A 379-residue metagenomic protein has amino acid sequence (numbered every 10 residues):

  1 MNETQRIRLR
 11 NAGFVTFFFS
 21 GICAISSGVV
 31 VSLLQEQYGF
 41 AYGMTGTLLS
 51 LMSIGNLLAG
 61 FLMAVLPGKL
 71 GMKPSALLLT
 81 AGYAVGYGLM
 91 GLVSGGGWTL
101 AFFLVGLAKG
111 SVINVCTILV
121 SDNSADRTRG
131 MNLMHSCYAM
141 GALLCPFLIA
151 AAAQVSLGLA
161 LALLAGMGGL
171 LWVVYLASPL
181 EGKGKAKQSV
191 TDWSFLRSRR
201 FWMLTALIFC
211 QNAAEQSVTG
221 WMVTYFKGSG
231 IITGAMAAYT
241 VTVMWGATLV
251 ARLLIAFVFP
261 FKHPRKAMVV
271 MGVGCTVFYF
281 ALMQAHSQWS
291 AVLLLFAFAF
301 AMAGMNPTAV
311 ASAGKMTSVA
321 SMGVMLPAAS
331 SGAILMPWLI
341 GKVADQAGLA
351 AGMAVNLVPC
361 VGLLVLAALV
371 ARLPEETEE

Functional and structural regions predicted by a protein language model:
S27-G28, R199-V250: Extracytoplasmic gate region of multi-pass secondary transporters
L58-G96: Conserved MFS/SLC helix-loop-helix module at the cytosolic interface between two early adjacent transmembrane helices
A59-M72, A153, A251-H263, A344-D345: Helix-to-loop junctions at the C-terminal end of transmembrane segments in multipass secondary transporters
G95, D126-R127, N132-L180: Helix-loop-helix hairpin linking two adjacent transmembrane segments in secondary transporters
F102-S136: Cytoplasmic helix-loop-helix junction between adjacent transmembrane helices in 12-TM secondary transporters
S111-S124, M302-M316: Intracellular juxtamembrane helix-capping segments at the cytosolic ends of symmetry-related transmembrane helices
K262-A309: C-terminal transmembrane helical hairpin of 12-TM major facilitator-type secondary transporters
M316-L349, M353-N356: A late C-terminal transmembrane helix in Major Facilitator Superfamily
